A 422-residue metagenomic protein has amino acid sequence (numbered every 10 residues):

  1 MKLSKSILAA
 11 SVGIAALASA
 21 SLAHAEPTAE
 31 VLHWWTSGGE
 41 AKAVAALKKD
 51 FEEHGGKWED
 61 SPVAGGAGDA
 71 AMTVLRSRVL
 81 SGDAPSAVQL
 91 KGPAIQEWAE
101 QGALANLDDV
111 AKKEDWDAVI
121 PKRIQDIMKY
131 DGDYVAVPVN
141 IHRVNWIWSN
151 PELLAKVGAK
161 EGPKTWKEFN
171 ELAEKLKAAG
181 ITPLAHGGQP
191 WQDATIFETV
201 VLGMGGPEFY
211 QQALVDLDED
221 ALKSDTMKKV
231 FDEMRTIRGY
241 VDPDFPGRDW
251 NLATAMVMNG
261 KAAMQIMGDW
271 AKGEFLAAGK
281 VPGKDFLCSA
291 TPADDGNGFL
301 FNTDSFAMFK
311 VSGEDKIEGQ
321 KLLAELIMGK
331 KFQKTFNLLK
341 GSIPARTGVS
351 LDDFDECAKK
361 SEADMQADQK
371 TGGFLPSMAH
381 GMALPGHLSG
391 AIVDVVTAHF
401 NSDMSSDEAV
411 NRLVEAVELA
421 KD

Functional and structural regions predicted by a protein language model:
A23-Q101, K113-D115, E161, P246 (+4 more regions): Conserved N-terminal structural module of periplasmic/extracytoplasmic solute-binding proteins
P27, K49, E53-H54, A155-V157 (+5 more regions): Extracytoplasmic/periplasmic substrate-recognition and gating elements
S77-R78, A84-S86, D117-E152, T182-P183 (+2 more regions): A structural signal for short loop-to-beta-strand junctions that line the ligand-binding cleft of periplasmic/secreted
P93-V144, N170, I196-E198, G283 (+1 more regions): Hinge/lid segment of periplasmic solute-binding proteins
D108-K122, G188, M204-K229, A277-V281 (+2 more regions): Short, solvent-exposed loop/beta-turn-alpha elements that line the ligand-binding surface or hinge of extracytoplasmic
Y134-V139, N145, N170-E219, A262: Extracytoplasmic/periplasmic solute-binding protein
P138, A345-V349, A363-E418: C-terminal capping/gating helix-and-loop segments adjacent to ligand/active sites or protein-protein/ligand interfaces
A173-L176, V215-P246: Glycine-centered hinge/linker elements that transmit conformational signals in sensory and ligand-binding systems
